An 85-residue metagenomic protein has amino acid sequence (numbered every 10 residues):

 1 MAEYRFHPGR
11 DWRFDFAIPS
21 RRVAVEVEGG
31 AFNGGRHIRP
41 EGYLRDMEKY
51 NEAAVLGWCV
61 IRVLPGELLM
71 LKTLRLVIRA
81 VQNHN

Functional and structural regions predicted by a protein language model:
M1-N85: Nucleic-acid endo/exonuclease domains
